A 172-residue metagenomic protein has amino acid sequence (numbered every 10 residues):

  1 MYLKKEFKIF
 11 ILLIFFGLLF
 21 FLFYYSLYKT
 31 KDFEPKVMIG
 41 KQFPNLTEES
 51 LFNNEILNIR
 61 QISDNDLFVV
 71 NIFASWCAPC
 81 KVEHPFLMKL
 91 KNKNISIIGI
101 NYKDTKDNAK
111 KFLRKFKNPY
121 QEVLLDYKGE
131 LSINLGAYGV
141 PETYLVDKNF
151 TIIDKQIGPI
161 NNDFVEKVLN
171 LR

Functional and structural regions predicted by a protein language model:
M1-T47: N-terminal targeting signals for export/organelle localization
T47-F68: A short beta-strand-turn-helix
D66-F68, I72-W76, G139: Short pre-active-site segment immediately N-terminal to redox-active cysteine/selenocysteine motifs in thiol-based
V69-V70, I97, T143: Hydrophobic beta-strand anchors of alpha/beta hydrolase catalytic cores
I72-K89: Conserved redox-active cysteine motifs that mediate thiol-disulfide chemistry, especially di-cysteine Cys-X(1-2)-Cys
V82, K89, D107-K115: Short alpha-helix adjacent to the SAM-binding motif of class I
I95-N108, Y120-G129: Thiol-based oxidoreductase modules, predominantly thioredoxin-like and allied folds used for disulfide exchange
R114-P119, D126-N170: Thiol/disulfide oxidoreductase modules built on the thioredoxin-like
